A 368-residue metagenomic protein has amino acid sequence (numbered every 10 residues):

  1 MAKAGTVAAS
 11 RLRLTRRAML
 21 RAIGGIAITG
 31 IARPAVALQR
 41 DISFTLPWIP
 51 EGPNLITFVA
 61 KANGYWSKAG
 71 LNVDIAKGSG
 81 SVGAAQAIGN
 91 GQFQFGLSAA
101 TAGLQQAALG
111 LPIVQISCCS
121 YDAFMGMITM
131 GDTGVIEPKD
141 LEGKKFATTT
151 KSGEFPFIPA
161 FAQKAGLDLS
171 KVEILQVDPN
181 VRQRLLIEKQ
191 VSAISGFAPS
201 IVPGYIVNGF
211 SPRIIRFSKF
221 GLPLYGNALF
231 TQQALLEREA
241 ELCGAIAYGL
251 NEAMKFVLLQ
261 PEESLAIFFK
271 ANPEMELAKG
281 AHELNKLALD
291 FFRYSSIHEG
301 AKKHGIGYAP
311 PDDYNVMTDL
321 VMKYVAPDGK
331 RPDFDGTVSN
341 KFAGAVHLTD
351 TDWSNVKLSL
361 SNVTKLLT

Functional and structural regions predicted by a protein language model:
M1-L14, A18, A22-T29: N-terminal secretory signal peptides
A32-P34: N-terminal signal peptide c-region/cleavage motif recognized by signal peptidases
A37-P199, I215-R216, L222-P223, T368: Short, glycine-/small- and polar/acidic-enriched structural segments that line small-molecule recognition paths
D74, V82, Q176, K219-F220 (+2 more regions): Short linear loop/turn motifs
T101, V181-Q183, Q190-G280: Pocket-lining segment of extracytoplasmic ligand-binding domains
E239-P327: Secondary-structure end/capping motifs
Y314-T368: Conserved C-terminal helix/tail region of periplasmic/extracytoplasmic solute-binding proteins
